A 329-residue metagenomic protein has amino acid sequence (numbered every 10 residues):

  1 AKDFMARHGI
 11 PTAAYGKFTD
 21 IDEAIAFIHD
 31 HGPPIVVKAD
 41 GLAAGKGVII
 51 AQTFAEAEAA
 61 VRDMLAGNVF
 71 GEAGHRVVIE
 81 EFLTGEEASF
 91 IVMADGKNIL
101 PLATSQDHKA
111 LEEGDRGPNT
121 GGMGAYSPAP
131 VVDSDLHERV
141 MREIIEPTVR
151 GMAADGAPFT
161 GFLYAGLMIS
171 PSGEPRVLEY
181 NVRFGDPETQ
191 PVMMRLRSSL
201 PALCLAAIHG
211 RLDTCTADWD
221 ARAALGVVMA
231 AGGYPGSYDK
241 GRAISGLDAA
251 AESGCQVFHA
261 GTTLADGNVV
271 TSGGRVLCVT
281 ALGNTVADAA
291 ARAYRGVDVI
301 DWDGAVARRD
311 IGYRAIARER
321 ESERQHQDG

Functional and structural regions predicted by a protein language model:
A1-T12, E23-D30, V36: Conserved N-proximal alpha/beta basic substrate-recognition cap immediately N-terminal to, or forming the N-lobe
E23-A24, E56-A59, P235-S237, N284-A291: Short, conserved charged micro-motifs
G32-F54, V192: Conserved anion/nucleotide-ligand pocket segment
G45-G47, L225, G273-C278: Short amphipathic alpha-helical segments
G47-T189: Internal nucleotide-binding/catalytic subdomain
E112-G114, T214-T216, T262-V269: Short beta-strand/turn micro-motifs at beta-sheet edges
M141-L163, N181-E252, A265: Active-site "cap" helix and flanking loop/linker of ATP-utilizing ligase/carboxylase catalytic domains
T262-D266, T271-R324, D328-G329: Generic C-terminus detector
